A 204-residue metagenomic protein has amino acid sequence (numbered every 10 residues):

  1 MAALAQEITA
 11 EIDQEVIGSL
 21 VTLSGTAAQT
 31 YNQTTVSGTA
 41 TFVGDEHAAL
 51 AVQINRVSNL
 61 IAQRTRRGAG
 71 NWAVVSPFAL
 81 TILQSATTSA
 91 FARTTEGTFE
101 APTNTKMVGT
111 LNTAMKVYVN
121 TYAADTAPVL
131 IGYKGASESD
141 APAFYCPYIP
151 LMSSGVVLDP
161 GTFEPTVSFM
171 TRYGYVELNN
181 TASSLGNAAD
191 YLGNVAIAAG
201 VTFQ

Functional and structural regions predicted by a protein language model:
M1, T39, A62, K106 (+1 more regions): Generic structural signal for short, flexible, solvent-exposed coil/loop and linker residues
A2-R56: Alpha-helical scaffold segments that mediate packing/assembly in large oligomeric complexes
T9, S76-F78, R172: An acidic- and aromatic-residue-enriched active-site/binding cleft used to recognize and process polar
A10-E15, I61-G68, Q204: Secondary-structure transition/capping motifs at alpha-helix termini and the adjoining loop/turn into the next element
I17, V21-G25, Q29, I82 (+3 more regions): Short, surface-exposed, charged/polar-biased interaction segments
A40-T41, D45-A69, V74, F78-N104: Flexible, glycine/threonine-enriched loop-and-boundary segments that flank and lead into catalytic domains of large
S85-Q204: Sequence/fold signature of self-assembling virion shell proteins
